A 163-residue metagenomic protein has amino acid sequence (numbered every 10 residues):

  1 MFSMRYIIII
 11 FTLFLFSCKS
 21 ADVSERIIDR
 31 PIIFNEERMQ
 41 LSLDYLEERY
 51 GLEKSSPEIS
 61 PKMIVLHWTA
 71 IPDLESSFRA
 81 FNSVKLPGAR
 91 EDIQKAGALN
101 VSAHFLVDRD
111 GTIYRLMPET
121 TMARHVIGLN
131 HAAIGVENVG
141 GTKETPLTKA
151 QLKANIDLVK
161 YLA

Functional and structural regions predicted by a protein language model:
M1-M4: N-terminal secretory signal peptides that target proteins for export/translocation
Y6-L15: Sec-dependent N-terminal signal peptides
I8-I9, I71, D110, G141 (+1 more regions): Residue-level marker of positions within ordered structural domains that often coincide with functionally constrained
C18-V126: N-terminal catalytic cores of peptidoglycan-degrading enzymes
L86, N130-A163: Long, well-ordered alpha-helical scaffolding segments within enzyme catalytic domains, especially pronounced
